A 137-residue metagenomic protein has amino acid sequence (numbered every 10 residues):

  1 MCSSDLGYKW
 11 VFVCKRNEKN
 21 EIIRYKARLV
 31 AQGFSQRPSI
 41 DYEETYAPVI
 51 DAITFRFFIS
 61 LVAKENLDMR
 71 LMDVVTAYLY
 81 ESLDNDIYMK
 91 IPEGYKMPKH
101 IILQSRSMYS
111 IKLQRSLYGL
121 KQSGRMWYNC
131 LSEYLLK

Functional and structural regions predicted by a protein language model:
M1-S3: Short, small-residue-biased leader/transition segments that mark boundaries at the very start of proteins
D5-G7, E18-K19, Q36-P38, Y78-Y80 (+2 more regions): Eukaryotic short linear interaction motifs
G7-K9, R24-K26, D86: Broad gene-expression machinery/nucleic-acid interaction feature
K9, F55-R56: Short alpha-helical segments and helix-capping/turn motifs at coil-helix boundaries
R16, N20-Y25, L29, F58-Y78 (+4 more regions): Conserved catalytic palm subdomain of right-hand nucleotidyl-transferase polymerases, strongest for RNA-directed enzymes
R24-F55, Y95-Y128, S132-K137: Short, conserved non-catalytic motifs in the polymerase core
M89: Residue-level signal for inorganic ion chemistry
